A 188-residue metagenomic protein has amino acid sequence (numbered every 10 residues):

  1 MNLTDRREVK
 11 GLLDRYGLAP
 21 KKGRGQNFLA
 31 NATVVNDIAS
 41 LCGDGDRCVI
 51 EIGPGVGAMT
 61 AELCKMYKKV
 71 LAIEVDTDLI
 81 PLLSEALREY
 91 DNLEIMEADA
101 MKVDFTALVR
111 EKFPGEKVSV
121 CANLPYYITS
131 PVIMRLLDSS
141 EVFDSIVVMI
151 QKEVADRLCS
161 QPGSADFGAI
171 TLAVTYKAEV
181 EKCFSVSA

Functional and structural regions predicted by a protein language model:
M1-A188: Catalytic cores of RNA-modifying enzymes
